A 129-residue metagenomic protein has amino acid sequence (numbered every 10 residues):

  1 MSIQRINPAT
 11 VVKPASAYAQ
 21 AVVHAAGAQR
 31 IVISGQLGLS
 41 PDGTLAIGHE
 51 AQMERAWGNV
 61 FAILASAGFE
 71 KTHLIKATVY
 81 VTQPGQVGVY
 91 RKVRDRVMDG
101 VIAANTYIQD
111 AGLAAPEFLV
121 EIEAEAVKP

Functional and structural regions predicted by a protein language model:
M1-I75, V81-P129: N-terminal presequence-like segments and the immediate start of the first folded domain
